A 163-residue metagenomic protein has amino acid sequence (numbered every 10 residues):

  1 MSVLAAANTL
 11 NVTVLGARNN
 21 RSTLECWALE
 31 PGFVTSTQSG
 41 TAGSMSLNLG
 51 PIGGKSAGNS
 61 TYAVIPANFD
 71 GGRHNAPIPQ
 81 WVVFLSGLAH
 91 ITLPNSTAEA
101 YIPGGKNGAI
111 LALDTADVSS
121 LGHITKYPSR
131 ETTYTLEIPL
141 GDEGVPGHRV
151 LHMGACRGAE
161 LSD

Functional and structural regions predicted by a protein language model:
M1-V64, A155-R157, L161-D163: A short, N-terminal "cap"/entry segment at the start of jelly-roll beta-barrel domains of the cupin/DSBH fold
V14, T115-D163: Double-stranded beta-helix
G53-S56, N75-A76, V83, I102-G104 (+1 more regions): Extracellular/periplasmic catalytic domains that process cell-envelope and extracellular macromolecules
G58-N59, I65-D70, G105-N107: Tight coil/turn sites that cap or link beta-strands
Y62-V64, W81-F84, I91, A109-A112 (+1 more regions): Structural recognition of the beta-strand scaffold that forms the well-ordered cores of secreted hydrolase catalytic
A63, L93-D117: Short acidic-glycine-tyrosine-enriched beta hairpin
A67-D70, A76-A100: Glycine- and acidic-residue-biased ligand/ion/polar-headgroup-sensing regions
F84, A89, Y101-I110, G122-I124: Mobile, glycine-rich extracellular loop/lid and propeptide segments that shape or gate substrate/ligand access
